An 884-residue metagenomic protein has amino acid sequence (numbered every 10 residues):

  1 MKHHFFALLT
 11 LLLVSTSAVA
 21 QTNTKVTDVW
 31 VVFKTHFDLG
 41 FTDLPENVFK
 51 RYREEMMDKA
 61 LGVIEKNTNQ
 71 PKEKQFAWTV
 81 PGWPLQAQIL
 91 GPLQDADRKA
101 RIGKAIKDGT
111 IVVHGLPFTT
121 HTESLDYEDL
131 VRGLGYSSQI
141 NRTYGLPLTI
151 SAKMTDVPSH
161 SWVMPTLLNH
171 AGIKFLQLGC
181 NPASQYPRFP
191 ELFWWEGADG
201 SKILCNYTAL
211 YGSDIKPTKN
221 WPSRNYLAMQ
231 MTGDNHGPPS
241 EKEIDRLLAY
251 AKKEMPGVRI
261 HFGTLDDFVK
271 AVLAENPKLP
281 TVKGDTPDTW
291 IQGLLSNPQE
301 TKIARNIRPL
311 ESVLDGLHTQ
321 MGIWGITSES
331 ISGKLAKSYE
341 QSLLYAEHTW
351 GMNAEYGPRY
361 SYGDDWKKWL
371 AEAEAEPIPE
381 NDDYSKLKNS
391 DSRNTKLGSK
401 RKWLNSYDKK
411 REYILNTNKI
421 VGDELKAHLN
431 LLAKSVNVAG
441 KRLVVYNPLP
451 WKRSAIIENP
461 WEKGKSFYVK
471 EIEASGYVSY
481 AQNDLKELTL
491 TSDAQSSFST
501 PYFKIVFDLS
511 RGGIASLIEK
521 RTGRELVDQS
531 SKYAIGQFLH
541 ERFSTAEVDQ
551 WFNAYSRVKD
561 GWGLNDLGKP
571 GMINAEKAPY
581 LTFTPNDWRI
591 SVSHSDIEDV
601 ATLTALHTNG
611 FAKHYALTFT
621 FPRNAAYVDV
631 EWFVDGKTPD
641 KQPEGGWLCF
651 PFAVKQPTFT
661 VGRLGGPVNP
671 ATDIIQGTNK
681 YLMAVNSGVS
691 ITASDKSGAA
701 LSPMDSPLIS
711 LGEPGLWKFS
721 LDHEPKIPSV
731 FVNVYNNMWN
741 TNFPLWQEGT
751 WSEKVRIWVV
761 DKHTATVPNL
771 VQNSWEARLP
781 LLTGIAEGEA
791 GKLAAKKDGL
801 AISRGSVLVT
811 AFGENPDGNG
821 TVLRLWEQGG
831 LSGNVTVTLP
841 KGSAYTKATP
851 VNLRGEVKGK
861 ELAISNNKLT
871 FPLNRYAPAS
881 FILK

Functional and structural regions predicted by a protein language model:
H4-V14: Sec-dependent N-terminal signal peptides
L9, M164-N169, A183, F189-E191 (+2 more regions): C-terminal (or distal) subdomains of carbohydrate-active enzymes
Q21-E128, R132, N141-R142, A304-M321 (+3 more regions): N-terminal catalytic cores of secreted or lumenal carbohydrate-active enzymes
K25, W30, L39, H318-S466 (+7 more regions): Histidine-centered catalytic/metal-binding microenvironments
A77-P84, N169, C180-F193, G197 (+7 more regions): C-terminal domain-boundary segment and adjacent tail
A96-G115, P165-Q185, W194-N206: Acidic, His- and aromatic-enriched active-site or binding-groove loops in soluble protein domains that engage sugars
H121-I140, K202-I203, Y207-K219: Alpha-helical scaffold elements lining the catalytic groove of polysaccharide deacetylases
V131-M164, H170, T218-M231: CE4/NodB-like, metal-dependent polysaccharide N-deacetylase domain that modifies extracellular/periplasmic N-acetylated
